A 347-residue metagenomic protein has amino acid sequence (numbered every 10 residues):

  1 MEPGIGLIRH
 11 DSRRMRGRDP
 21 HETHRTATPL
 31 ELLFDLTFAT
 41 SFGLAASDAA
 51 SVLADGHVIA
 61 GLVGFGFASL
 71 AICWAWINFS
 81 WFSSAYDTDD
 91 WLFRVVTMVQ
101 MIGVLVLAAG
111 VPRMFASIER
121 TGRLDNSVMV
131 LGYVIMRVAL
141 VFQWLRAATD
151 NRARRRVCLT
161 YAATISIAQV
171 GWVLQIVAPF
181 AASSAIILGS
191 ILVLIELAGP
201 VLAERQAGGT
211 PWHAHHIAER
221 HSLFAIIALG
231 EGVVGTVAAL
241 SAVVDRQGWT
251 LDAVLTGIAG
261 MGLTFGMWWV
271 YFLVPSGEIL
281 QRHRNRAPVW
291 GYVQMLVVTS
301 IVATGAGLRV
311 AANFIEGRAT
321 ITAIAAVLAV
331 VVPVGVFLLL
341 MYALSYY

Functional and structural regions predicted by a protein language model:
E2-L33, T37-G43, F65-Y86, W91-V95 (+3 more regions): Predominantly late transmembrane helices and immediately cytosolic-facing juxtamembrane segments
A46-A60, S84: Short, hydrophobic transmembrane alpha-helix segments
